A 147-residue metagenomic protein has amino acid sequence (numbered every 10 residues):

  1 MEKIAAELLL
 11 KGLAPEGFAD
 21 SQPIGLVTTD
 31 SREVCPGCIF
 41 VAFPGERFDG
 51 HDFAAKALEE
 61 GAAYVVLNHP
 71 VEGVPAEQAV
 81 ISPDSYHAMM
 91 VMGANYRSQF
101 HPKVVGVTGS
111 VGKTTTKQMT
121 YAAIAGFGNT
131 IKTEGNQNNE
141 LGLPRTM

Functional and structural regions predicted by a protein language model:
M1-V91: N-terminal leader/targeting and accessory segments in enzymes
A88-M147: Phosphate-binding loop of NTP-binding sites
